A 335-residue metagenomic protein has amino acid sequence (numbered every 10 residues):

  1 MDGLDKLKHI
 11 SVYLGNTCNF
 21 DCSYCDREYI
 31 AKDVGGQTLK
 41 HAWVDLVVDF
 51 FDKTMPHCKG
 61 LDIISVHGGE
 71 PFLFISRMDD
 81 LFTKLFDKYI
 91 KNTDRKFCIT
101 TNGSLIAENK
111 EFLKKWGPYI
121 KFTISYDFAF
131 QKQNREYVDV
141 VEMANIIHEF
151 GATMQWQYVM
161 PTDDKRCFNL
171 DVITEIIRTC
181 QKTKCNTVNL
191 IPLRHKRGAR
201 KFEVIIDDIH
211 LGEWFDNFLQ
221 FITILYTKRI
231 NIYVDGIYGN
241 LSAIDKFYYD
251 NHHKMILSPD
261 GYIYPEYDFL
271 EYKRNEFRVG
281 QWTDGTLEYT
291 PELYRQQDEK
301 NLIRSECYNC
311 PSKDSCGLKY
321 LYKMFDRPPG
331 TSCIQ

Functional and structural regions predicted by a protein language model:
D2-V44: Canonical Radical SAM [4Fe-4S] cluster-binding loop centered on the CxxxCxxC motif and its immediate flanking residues
K8, G60, N251, E306: Exposed loop/turn and edge beta-strand positions of beta-sandwich/beta-sheet ligand-binding modules
L14-D21, E70, C307-N309, K313-D314: Cysteine-centered iron-sulfur cluster-binding motifs in ferredoxin-type domains/subunits of redox enzymes
C22, V66, G261: Conserved, mostly hydrophobic/aromatic
R27, G68, R95: Glycine/alanine-rich phosphate-binding loops at beta-alpha junctions
V34, A129-Y264, D268-F277: Radical SAM enzyme [4Fe-4S]-AdoMet core and its adjacent flexible, acidic and glycine-rich loops/tails across
V44, V48-S65, F74-H195: Radical SAM/AdoMet-radical enzyme domain recognition
L270-Q335: Flexible mid-to-C-terminal extensions adjoining Fe-S/redox cofactors in radical SAM and related proteins
